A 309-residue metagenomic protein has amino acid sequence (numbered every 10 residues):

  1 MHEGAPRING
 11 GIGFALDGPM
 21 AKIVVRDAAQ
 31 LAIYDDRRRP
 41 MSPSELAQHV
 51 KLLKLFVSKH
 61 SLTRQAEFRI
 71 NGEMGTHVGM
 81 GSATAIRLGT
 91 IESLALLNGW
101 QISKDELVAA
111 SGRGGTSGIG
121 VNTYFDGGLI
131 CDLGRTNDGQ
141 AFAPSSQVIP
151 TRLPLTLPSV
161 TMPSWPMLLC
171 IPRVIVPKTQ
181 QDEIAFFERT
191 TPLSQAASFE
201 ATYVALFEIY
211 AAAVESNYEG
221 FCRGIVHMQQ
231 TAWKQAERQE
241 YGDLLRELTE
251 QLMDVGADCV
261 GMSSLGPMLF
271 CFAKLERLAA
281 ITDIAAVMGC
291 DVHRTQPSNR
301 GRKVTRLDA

Functional and structural regions predicted by a protein language model:
M1-G11, S103-D258, F272-A309: ATP-dependent small-molecule kinase catalytic core of the GHMP/sugar-kinase superfamily and closely related
M1-S82, A95-K104, P297-R300, V304-A309: ATP-binding N-lobe of GHMP and related small-molecule kinases
P19, R64, P166, L265-P267: Residues at beta-strand starts and edge strands
I23, F221, S264: Residue-level signal for inorganic ion chemistry
A29-I33, T90, G224-Q229: Short, basic/glycine-rich phosphate-binding loops at helix/coil junctions that contact nucleotide phosphates
Q30-A32, L129-I130, L269: Hydrophobic residues embedded in beta-strands of well-ordered beta-sheets
N71-L96, G115-Y124, V260-S264: Glycine/serine-rich anion-binding loops at beta->alpha junctions that coordinate negatively charged ligand groups
M262-F272: N-terminal pre-core extensions flanking Radical SAM catalytic domains
